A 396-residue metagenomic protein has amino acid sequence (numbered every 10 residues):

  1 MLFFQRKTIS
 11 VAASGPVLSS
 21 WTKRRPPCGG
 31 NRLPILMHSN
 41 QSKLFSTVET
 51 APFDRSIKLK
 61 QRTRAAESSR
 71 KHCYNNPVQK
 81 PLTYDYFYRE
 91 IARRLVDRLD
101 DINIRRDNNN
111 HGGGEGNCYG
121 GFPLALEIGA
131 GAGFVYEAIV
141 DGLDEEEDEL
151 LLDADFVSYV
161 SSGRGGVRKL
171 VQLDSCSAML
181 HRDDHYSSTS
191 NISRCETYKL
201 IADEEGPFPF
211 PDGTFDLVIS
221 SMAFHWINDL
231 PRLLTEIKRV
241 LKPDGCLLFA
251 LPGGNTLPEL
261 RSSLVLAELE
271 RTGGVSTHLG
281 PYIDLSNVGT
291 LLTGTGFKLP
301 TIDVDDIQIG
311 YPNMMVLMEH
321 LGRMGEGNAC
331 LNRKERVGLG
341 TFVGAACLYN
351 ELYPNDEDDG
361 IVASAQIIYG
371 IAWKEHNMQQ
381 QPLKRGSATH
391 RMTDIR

Functional and structural regions predicted by a protein language model:
M1-D54: N-terminal mitochondrial targeting presequence
L44-N108, G114-G120: Class I SAM-dependent methyltransferase Rossmann-like catalytic core, especially the SAM/SAH-binding loop
D100, T295, M315-R396: C-terminal lobe and adjacent flexible extensions of AdoMet/dcAdoMet transferase-like proteins
N103, L143, V240-L241: A generic alpha-to-beta junction signature in SAM-dependent methyltransferases
R106-L217, P231-T235: Class I SAM-dependent methyltransferase SAM/SAH-binding core
M222-H225: Short catalytic micro-motifs in class I SAM-dependent methyltransferases
P231-C246: A short glycine-rich, Lys/Arg-flanked "PGG" loop and its adjoining helix->strand segment in the class I
L248-V316, M324-E335: Conserved catalytic/acceptor-binding region of the Class I
